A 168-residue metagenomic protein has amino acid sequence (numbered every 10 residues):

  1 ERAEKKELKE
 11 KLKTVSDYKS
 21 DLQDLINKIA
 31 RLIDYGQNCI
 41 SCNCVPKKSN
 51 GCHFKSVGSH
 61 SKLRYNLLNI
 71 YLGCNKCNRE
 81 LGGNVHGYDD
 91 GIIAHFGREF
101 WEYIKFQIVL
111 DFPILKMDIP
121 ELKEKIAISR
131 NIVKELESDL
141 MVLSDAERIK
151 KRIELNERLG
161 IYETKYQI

Functional and structural regions predicted by a protein language model:
E1-L25, I114-I168: A boundary/linker detector
R2-L8, V57-I70, I93-I108: Short microdomains enriched in Cys/His and/or Lys/Arg
K13-A30, D34-G36, N43-V45: A C-terminal junction/extension of Radical SAM enzymes
K28-R31, I40-L72, L81: Histidine-centered nuclease catalytic patch
Q37-I40, G83, E102: Short, solvent-exposed positions on alpha-helices
K47, I70-G97: Short Cys/His-centered divalent metal-binding micro-motifs
